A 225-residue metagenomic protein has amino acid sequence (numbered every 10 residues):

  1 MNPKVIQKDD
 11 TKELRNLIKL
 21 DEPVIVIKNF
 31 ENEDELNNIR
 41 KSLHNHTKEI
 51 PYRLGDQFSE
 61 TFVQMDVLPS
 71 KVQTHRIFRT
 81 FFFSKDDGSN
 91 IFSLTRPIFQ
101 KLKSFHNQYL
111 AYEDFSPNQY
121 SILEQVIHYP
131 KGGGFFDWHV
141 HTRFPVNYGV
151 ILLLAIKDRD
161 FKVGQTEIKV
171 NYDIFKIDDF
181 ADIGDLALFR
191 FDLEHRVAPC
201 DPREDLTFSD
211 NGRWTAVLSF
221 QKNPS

Functional and structural regions predicted by a protein language model:
N2-D9, E13-Y109: Non-heme Fe(II)/2-oxoglutarate
V24-V26, V126, L153-A155, L186-L188 (+1 more regions): Conserved hydrophobic/aromatic beta-strand scaffold that supports enzyme active sites
D114-P117, I156-K162, R190: Secondary-structure boundary elements
Q119-G133: A short glycine-rich, His/Asp/Glu-containing loop-to-beta-strand
H128-P130, R143-F161, S219-F220: Short, conserved beta-strand element in jelly-roll/cupin
F135-R143: Histidine-centered catalytic micro-motifs
Y148, F161-S225: Catalytic core of Fe(II)/2-oxoglutarate
